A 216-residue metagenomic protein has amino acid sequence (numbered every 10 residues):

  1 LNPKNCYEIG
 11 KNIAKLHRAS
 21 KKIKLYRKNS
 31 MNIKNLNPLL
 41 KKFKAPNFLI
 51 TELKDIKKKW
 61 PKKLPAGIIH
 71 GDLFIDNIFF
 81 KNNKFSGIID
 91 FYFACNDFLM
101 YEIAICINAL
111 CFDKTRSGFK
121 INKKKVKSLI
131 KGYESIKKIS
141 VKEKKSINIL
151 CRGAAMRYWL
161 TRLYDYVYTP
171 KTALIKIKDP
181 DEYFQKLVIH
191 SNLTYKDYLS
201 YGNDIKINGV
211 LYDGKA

Functional and structural regions predicted by a protein language model:
L1-N47, L64-A66, L174: A cross-family kinase active-site recognition segment
N2-C6, M100, P180: Short, charged, low-complexity patches
E8, N12, F48, E102 (+1 more regions): Charged catalytic carboxylate motif
E8-I9, L36-K42, K58, I68-G71 (+5 more regions): Structured catalytic core of nucleotide-sugar glycosyltransferases
K57-Y101, G209-A216: Active-site acidic catalytic loop and adjacent metal/ATP-binding pocket of ATP-dependent phosphoryl transfer enzymes
M100-K138, G153-P170: Active-site activation/catalytic loop segments of kinase-like enzymes and analogous catalytic loops in related
V141-C151: All-alpha amphipathic helical-bundle segments outside canonical DNA-binding/catalytic cores that form hydrophobic
Y158-A216: ATP/Mg2+ or Mg2+-diphosphate-binding catalytic cores that bind nucleotide phosphates or diphosphates via glycine-rich
